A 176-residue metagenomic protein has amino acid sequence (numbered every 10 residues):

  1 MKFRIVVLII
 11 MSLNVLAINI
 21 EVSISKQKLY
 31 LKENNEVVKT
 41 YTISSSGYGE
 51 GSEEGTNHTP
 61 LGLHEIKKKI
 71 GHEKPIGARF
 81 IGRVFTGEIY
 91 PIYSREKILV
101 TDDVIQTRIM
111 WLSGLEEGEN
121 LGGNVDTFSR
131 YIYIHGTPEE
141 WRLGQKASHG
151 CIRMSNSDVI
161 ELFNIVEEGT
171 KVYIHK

Functional and structural regions predicted by a protein language model:
M1-L8: Sec-dependent signal peptide recognition, specifically the positively charged N-region followed immediately by
S12-V15: N-terminal signal peptide c-region/cleavage motif recognized by signal peptidases
A17, I24-K26, V38, T59-L63 (+3 more regions): Extracytoplasmic
A17-G49: A structural motif detector for short, solvent-exposed N-terminal "entry" segments of globular domains
I24, E33, S45, K67-K68 (+3 more regions): Pocket-edge structural micro-motifs
I24-S25, T42-H58, E88-K97, T137 (+1 more regions): N-terminal post-signal-peptidase region of extra-cytosolic proteins
V38-P75, R79: Electropositive
K74-K176: Exported/periplasmic cell-wall-interacting domains
